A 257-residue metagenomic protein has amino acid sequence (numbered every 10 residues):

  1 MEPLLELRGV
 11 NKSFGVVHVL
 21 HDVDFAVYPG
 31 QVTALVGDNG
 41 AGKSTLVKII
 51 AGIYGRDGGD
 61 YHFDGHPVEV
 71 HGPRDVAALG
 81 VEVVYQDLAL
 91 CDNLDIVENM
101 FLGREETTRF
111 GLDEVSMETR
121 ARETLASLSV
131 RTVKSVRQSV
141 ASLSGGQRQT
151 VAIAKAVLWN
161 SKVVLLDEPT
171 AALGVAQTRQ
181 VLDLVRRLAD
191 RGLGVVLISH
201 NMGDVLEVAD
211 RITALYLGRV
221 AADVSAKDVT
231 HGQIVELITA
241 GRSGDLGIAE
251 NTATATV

Functional and structural regions predicted by a protein language model:
M1-V257: Glycine-rich phosphate-binding loops of nucleotide-dependent enzymes
